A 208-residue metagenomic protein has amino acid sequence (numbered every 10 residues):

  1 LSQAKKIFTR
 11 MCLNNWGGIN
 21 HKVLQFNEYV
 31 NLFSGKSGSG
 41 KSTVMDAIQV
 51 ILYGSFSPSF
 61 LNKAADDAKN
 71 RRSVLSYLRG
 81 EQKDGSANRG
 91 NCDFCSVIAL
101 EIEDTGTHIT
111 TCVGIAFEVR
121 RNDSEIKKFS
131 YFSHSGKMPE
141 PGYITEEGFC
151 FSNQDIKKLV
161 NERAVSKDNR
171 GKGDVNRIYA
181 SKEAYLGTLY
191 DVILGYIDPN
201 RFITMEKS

Functional and structural regions predicted by a protein language model:
L1-K157: Extreme N-terminal "head/tail" segments of very large remodeling/mechanoenzyme assemblies
K157, N161-S208: Extended, Lys/Glu-rich alpha-helical coiled-coil stalks
